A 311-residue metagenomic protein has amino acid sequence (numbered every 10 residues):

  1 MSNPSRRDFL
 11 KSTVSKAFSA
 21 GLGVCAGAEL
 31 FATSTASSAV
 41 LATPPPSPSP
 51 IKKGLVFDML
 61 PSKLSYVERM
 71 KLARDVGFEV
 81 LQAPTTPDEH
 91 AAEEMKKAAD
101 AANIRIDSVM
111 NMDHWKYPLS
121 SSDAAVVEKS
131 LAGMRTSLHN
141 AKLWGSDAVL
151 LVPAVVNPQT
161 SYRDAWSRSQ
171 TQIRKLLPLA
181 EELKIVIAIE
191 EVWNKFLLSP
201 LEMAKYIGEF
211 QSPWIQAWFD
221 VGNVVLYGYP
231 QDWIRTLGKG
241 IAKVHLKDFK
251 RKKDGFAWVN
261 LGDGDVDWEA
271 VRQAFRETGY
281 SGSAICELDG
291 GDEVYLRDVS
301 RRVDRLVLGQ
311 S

Functional and structural regions predicted by a protein language model:
S2-S34, S38-G54, M59, K63-R74 (+3 more regions): Histidine-acidic metal/acid-base catalytic patches
T13-G23, G27, S120-F219, L226 (+1 more regions): Active-site acidic/histidine proton-transfer and metal-coordination neighborhood in alpha/beta enzyme cores
P44-V56, S108-L119, V156: N-terminal small/glycine-rich loop or linker at the start of catalytic domains across soluble metabolic enzymes
M59-P61, P87, M112-W115, V155-N157 (+4 more regions): Active-site-proximal loop/turn and secondary-structure-junction residues that shape catalytic pockets, frequently
F78, A141, S146, I241 (+1 more regions): A structural motif
A83-A99, P153-T160: Glycine-rich, proline-tolerant flexible connector loops at the mouths of alpha/beta enzymes
H90-N103, G133-L143, Y229-K239, Q273: Short amphipathic alpha-helices and their capping/turn segments at secondary-structure boundaries
